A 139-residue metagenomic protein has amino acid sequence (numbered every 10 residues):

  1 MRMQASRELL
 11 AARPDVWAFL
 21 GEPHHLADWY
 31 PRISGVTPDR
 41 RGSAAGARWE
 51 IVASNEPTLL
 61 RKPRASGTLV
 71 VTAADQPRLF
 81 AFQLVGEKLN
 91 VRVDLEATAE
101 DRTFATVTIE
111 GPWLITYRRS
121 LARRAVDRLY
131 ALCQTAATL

Functional and structural regions predicted by a protein language model:
M1-A44: Hydrophobic ligand-binding cavity/cleft-lining segments
M1-E8, T98, R102, T138-L139: Hydrophobic-ligand-binding modules of eukaryotic lipid transfer/binding families
A5-R7, S66-A73, N90-A97: Hydrophobic/aromatic beta-strand elements that line small-molecule binding cavities or substrate pockets in beta-rich
E8-A12, V52-E56, E96, T108-L114: Solvent-exposed residues in well-ordered beta-strands and their adjoining turns, especially edge/terminal strands
D15-L20, L26, I51, V71 (+3 more regions): Hydrophobic pocket/interface hotspot
T37-G86, F104, A136: Glycine-rich portal/gate segments that line the openings of hydrophobic small-molecule binding cavities
L79-T135: Beta-strand/loop substructures that line and gate deep hydrophobic ligand-binding cavities in soluble
